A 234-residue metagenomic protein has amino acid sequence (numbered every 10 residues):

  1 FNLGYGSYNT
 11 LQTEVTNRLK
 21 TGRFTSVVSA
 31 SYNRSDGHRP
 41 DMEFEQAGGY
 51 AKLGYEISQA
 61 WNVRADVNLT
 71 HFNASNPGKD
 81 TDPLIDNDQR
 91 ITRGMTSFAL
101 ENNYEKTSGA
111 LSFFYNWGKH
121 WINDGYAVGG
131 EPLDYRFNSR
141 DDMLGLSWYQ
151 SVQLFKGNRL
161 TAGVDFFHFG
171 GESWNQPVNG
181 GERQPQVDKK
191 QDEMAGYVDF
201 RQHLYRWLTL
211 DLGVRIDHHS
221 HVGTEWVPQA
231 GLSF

Functional and structural regions predicted by a protein language model:
F1, S26-V28, V63-A65, G109-F113 (+2 more regions): Transmembrane beta-strands of outer-membrane beta-barrel proteins
F1-G49, A60-W61, T107: Outer-membrane beta-barrel translocator/receptor signature
N2-Y8, S31-N33, N68-T70, N103 (+5 more regions): Outer-membrane beta-barrel pore domains and translocons
G4, N9-T13, E45-A47, R90-T96 (+3 more regions): Residues that define the transmembrane beta-barrel architecture of outer-membrane proteins
V15-L19, A51-Y55, F98-N102, L146-V152 (+2 more regions): Residues on the lipid-exposed face of transmembrane beta-strands in outer-membrane beta-barrel proteins
T21-F24, S58-A60, T70, Y104-T107 (+2 more regions): Outer-membrane beta-barrel channels and translocator barrels
S35-M42, Q46, E56, A60-M143: Flexible loop and strand-edge segments within Gram-negative outer membrane beta-barrel domains
S58, F155-R159, D165, Q184-F234: Structural signature of Gram-negative outer-membrane beta-barrels, strongest in the C-terminal barrel of TonB-dependent
